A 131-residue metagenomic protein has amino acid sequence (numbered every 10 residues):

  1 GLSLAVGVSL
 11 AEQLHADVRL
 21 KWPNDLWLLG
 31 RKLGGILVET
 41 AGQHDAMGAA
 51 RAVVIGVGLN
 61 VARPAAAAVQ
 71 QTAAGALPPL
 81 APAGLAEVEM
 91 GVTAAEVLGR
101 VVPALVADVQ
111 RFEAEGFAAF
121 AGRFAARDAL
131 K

Functional and structural regions predicted by a protein language model:
G1: Primarily the active-site beta-strand->alpha-helix module of PP2C/PPM metal-dependent phosphatases, and frequently
L4-V18, L28-K131: Long, positively charged amphipathic alpha-helical accessory segments at protein N-termini or as interdomain linkers
L20-W22: Short loop/edge segments at beta-strand edges and connector loops that shape dinucleotide/nucleotide cofactor-binding
